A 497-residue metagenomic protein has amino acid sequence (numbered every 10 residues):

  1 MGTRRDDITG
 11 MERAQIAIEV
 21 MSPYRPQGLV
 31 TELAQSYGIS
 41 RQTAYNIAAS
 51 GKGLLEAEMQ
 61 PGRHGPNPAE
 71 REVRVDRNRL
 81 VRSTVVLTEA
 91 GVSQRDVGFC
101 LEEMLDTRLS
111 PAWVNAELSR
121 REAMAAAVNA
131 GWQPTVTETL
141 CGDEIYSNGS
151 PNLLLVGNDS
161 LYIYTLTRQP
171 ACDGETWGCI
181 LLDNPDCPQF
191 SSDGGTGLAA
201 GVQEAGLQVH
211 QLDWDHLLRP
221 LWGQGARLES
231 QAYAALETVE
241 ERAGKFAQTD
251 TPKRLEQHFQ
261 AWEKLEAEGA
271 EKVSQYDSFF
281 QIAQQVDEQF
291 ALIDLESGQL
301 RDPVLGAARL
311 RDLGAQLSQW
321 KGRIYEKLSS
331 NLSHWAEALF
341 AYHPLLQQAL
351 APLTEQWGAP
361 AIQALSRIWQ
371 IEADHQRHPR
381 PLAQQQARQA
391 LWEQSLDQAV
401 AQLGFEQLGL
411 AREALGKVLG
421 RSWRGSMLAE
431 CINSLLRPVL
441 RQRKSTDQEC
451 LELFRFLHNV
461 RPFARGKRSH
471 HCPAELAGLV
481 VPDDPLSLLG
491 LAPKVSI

Functional and structural regions predicted by a protein language model:
G2-I18, S40-L87: Basic, short loop/linker segments at the boundary and entry of helix-turn-helix/winged-helix-like folds
I16, A44-I47, T84, V97 (+8 more regions): Mobile genetic element proteins and their domesticated derivatives, centered on retroelements and DNA transposons
L29-Y37, V97, L101: Short alpha-helical "recognition helix" segments of helix-turn-helix
G38-L54, T107-E122: Major-groove recognition helix of helix-turn-helix-like DNA-binding domains
P66-D96, C100-Q208, R227, Q289: RNase H-like nuclease fold core
D143, D193-E241, S278-Q281: Conserved beta-strand -> loop -> alpha-helix junction used to position metal-binding or nucleic-acid-contacting
S230-Q260, V418, L428-T446, R461: Active-site proximal helix-loop segment of RNase H-like, two-metal nucleases, encompassing DDE(D)
D277-G298, Q363-I371, P379-A387, W392-E406 (+6 more regions): C-terminal domain-tail junction helix/linker
